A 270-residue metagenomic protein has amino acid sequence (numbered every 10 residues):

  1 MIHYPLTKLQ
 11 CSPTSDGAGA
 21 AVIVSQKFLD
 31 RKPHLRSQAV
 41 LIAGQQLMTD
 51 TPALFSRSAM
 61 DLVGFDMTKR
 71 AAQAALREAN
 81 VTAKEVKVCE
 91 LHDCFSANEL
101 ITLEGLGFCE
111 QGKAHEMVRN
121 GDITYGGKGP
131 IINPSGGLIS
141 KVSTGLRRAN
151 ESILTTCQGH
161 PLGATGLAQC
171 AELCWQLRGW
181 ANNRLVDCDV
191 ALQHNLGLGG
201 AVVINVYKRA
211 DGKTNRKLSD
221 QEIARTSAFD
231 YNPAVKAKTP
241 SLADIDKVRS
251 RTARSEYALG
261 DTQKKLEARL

Functional and structural regions predicted by a protein language model:
I2-R70, A74, G121-S135, I139 (+4 more regions): Condensing-enzyme catalytic core mediating Claisen C-C bond formation in acyl metabolism
K8, S12, S58-F65, C89 (+3 more regions): Hydrophobic alpha-helical scaffolding
S15-G19, F65, K69, H92 (+3 more regions): Short alpha-helical patches at coil-to-helix transitions and adjacent helical residues in well-structured domains
A21-K27, K141-N150, P161-A181: Active-site-proximal alpha-helical scaffold in enzymes
L54-A59, D93-E116, P161-A164, G199-Y207: Short glycine/threonine-rich loop-to-helix capping motif typified by GTGT followed within a few residues by an Asp-Pro
A71-E85, A181: Phosphate/pyrophosphate-binding loops at sites that engage ATP/ADP/AMP, CoA/4′-phosphopantetheine, polyphosphate
E90-L138, I153-T155: Active-site pocket-lining segment
G105-C109, Q176-G179, R209-K213: Short, well-ordered loop/turn and helix-capping segments at boundaries between secondary-structure elements and domains
